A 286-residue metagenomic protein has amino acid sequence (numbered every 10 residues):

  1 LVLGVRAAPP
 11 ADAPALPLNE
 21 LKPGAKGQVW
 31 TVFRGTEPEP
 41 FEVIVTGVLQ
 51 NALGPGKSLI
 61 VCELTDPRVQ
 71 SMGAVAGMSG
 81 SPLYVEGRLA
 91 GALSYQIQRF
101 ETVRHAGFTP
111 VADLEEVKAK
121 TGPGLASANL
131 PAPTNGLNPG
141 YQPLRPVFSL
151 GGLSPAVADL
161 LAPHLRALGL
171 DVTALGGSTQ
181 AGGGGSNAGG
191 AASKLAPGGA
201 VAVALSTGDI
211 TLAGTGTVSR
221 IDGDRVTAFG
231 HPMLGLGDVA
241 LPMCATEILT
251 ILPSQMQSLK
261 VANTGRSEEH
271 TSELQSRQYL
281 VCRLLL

Functional and structural regions predicted by a protein language model:
V5-D12: Boundary at the C-terminal end of the N-terminal hydrophobic targeting segment
L16, K22, K26, P38-P40 (+7 more regions): Extracytoplasmic
G24, L83, G87, V218: Terminal peptide-recognition signature
P40-V48, G214-I221: Short beta-strand-centered aromatic/proline hotspots
I60-Q70, V226-I248: Short solvent-exposed strand/turn elements
Q70-L93: Catalytic nucleophile loop of clan PA
A92-V111, T134-A162, V172-G183, D209 (+1 more regions): Active-site loop architecture of trypsin-fold serine endopeptidases
E269-L286: Single conserved hydrophobic/aromatic residue that forms the stacking wall/gate of nucleotide- or nucleobase-binding
